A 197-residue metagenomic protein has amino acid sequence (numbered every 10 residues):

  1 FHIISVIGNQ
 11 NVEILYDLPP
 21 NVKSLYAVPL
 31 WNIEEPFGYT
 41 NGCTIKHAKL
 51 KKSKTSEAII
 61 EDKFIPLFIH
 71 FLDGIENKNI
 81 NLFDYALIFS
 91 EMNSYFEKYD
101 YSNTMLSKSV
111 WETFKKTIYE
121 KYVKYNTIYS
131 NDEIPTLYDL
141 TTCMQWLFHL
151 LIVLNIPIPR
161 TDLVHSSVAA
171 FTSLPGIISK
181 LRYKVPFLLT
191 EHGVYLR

Functional and structural regions predicted by a protein language model:
F1-H2: Short amphipathic alpha-helix
S5-M144, L151: A conserved catalytic-core segment of Leloir-type glycosyltransferases
V6-N9, A169, H192-V194: An acidic- and aromatic-residue-enriched active-site/binding cleft used to recognize and process polar
Q10-I14, S173-L174, L196-R197: Short catalytic/ligand-binding loop motif for oxyanion handling, primarily in non-cytosolic enzymes, centered on
D139-L163, L174: An amphipathic, basic-hydrophobic alpha-helix
N155-T172, R182-L188: Short N-terminal targeting/anchoring amphipathic segment
P175-S179: A short acidic, amphipathic alpha-helical/loop segment
F187-R197: A short, histidine- and acid-enriched strand-loop-helix "catalytic/donor-clamping" loop that lines the nucleotide-sugar
